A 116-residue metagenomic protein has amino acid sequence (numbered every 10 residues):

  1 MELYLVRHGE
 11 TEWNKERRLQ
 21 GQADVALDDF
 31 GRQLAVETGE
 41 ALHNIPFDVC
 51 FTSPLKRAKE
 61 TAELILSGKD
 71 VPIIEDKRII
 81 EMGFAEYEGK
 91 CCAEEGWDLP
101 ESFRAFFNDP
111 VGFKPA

Functional and structural regions predicted by a protein language model:
M1-Y4: Extreme N-terminal starter segment of soluble prokaryotic enzymes
R7: Active-site beta-alpha turn of Rossmann-fold NAD(P)-dependent dehydrogenases/reductases
E10-T61, P115-A116: Loop-to-helix element that buttresses phosphate recognition and phosphoryl-transfer chemistry
N14-K15, M82-Y87, G112-A116: A short acidic, helix-capping loop that chelates divalent metal ions and anchors anionic groups
R18-Q20, R78-I79, N108-G112: Short linear capping/connector segments at secondary-structure termini
L19, V25-L27, M82-Y87, F106: Short clusters of hydrophobic/aromatic residues that line enzyme substrate/ligand-binding pockets
E37-R104: Phosphate-coordination/substrate-recognition cap region in phosphate-metabolizing enzymes
E101-A116: Short glycine/proline- and acidic residue-enriched helix-loop micro-motifs that form flexible lids or anion-recognition
